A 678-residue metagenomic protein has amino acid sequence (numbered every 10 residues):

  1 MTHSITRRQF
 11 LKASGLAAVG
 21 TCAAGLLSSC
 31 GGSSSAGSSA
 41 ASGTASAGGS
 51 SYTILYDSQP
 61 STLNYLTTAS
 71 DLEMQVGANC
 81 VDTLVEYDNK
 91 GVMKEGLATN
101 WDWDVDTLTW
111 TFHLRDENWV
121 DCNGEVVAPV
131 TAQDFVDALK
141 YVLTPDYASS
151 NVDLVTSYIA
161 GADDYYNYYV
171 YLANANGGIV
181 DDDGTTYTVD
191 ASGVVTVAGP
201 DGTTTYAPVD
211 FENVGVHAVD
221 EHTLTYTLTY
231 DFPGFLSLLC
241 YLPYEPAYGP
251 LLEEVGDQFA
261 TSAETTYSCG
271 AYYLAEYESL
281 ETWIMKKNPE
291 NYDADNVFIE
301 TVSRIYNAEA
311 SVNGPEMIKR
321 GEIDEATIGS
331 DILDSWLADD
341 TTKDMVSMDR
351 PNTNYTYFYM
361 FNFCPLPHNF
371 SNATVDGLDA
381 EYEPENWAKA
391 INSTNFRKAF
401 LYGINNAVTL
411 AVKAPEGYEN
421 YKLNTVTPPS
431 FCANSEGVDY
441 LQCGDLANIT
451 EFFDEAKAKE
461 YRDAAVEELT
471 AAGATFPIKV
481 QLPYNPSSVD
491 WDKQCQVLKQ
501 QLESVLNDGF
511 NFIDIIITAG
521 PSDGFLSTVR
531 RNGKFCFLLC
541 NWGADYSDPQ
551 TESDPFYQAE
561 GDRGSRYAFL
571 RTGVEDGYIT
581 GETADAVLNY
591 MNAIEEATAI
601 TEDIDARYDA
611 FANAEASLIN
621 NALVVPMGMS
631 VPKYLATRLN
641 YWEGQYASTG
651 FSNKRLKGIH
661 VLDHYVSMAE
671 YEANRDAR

Functional and structural regions predicted by a protein language model:
F10, K389-N392, F396-K398, Y402 (+6 more regions): Extracytoplasmic/peripheral linker and loop segments enriched in polar/acidic and small residues with frequent Thr/Pro
L55-V105, Y267: N-terminal lobe/hinge region of extracytoplasmic solute-binding protein
K94, K286, W387-L506, N613 (+1 more regions): Append "and occasionally in soluble cytosolic enzymes with long acidic Gly/Pro-rich linkers
C122, S279, I305, E451-A456 (+4 more regions): Ligand/substrate-recognition segments at binding pockets and active sites
A132-D137, E221-T227, A271, E300-T301 (+4 more regions): Alpha-helical secondary-structure segments
D181-N213, E221-H222, T227-S303, S311 (+1 more regions): Gly/Pro-rich hinge or "lid" segments in bacterial periplasmic/extracellular proteins
A275-K286, S303-D376, V412-K413: Extracellular/periplasmic solute-recognition and catalytic clefts
A636-R678: Long beta-strand-rich cores associated with HINT superfamily self-processing modules
